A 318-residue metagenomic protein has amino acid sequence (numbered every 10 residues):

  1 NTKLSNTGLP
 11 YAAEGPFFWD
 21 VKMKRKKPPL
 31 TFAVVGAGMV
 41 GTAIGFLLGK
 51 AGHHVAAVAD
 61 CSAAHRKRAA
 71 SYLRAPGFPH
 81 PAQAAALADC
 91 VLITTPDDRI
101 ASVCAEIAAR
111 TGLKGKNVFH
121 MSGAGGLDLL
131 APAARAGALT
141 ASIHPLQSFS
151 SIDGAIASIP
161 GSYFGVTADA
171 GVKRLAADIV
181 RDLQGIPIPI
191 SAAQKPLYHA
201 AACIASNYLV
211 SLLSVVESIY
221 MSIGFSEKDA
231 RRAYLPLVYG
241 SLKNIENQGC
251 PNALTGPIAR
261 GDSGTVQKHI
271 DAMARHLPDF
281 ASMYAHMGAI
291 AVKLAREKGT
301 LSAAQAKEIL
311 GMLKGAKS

Functional and structural regions predicted by a protein language model:
G8-L9, G15: Targeting/processing segments of secretory and organellar proteins
K22-Q83: NAD(P)+-binding Rossmann beta1-loop-alpha1 motif at the extreme N-terminus of oxidoreductases
R68-Y72, R135, G154-N247, E308 (+1 more regions): Internal alpha-helical scaffold of NAD(P)-dependent oxidoreductase catalytic cores
G77-G154: Rossmann-like NAD(P)(H) cofactor-binding subdomain of soluble oxidoreductases
K243-S302: Interdomain hinge/lid region at the active-site interface of Rossmann-like NAD(P)-dependent oxidoreductases
